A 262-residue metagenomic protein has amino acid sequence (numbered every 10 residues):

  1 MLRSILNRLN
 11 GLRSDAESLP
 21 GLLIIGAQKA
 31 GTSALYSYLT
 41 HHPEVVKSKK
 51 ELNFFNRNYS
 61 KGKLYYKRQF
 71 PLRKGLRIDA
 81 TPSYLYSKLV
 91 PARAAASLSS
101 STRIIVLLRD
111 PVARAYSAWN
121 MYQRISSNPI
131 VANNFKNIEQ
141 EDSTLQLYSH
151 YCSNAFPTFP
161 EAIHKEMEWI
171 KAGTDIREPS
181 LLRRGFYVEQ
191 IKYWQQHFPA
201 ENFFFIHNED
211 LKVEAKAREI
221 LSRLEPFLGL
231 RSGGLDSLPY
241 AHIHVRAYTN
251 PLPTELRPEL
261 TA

Functional and structural regions predicted by a protein language model:
M1-K88, A96-K171: PAPS-dependent sulfotransferase catalytic core
S14-A16, E166-R177, A247-E255: Short glycine/proline-rich turn/loop motifs
N53-F55, T81-L85, S180-L181, N208-E214: Short histidine/acidic/glycine/proline-rich micro-motifs that form metal- and phosphate-coordinating active-site loops
G62, V90, Y187-I191, I220 (+1 more regions): Alpha-helical packing segments of well-folded alpha/beta enzyme cores
Y66-K74, S97, Y187-N202: CE4/NodB-like, metal-dependent polysaccharide N-deacetylase domain that modifies extracellular/periplasmic N-acetylated
R93, R114, E219-R223: Alpha-helical scaffold elements adjacent to nucleotide-binding pockets in ATP/GTP-utilizing enzyme cores
R109, L182, K192-T261: The conserved 3'-phosphoadenosine-5'-phosphosulfate
E178-F186: Acceptor-substrate binding/catalytic loop of class I
